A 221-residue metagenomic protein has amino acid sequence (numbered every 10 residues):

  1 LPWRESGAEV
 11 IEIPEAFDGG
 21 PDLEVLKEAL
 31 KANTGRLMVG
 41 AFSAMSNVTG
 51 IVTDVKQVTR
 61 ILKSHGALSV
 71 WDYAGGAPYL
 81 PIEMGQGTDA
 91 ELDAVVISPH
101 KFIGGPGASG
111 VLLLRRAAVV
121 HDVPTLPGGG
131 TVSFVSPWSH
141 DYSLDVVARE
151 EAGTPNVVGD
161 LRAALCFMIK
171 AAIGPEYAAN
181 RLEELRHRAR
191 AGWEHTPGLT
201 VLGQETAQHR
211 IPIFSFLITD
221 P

Functional and structural regions predicted by a protein language model:
L1-P221: Pyridoxal 5′-phosphate
